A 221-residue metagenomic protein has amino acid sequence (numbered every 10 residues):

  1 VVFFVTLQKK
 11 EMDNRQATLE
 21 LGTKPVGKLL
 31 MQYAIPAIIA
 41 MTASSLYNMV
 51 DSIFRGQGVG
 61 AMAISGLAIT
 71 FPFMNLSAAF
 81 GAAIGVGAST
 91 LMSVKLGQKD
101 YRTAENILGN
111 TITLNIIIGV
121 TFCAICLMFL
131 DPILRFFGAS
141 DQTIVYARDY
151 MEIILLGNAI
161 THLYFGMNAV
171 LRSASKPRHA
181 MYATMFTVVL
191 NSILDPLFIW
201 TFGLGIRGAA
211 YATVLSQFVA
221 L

Functional and structural regions predicted by a protein language model:
V1-A34, M92-A159, T201-L221: Short alpha-helical transmembrane segments in multi-pass integral membrane proteins
G27-L46, V50, F73-F80, L156 (+1 more regions): Residue-level signal for short hydrophobic patches within transmembrane helices of multi-pass membrane transporters
A37, M41, I53, T90 (+5 more regions): Transmembrane alpha-helix boundary and packing residues in multipass membrane permease domains and related
L46-M49, G58-A61, K95-Q98, S173-A174 (+1 more regions): Helix-loop interface residues and adjacent transmembrane-helix termini in multi-pass membrane transporters, primarily
R55-N75, D141-Y146, I206-A209: Interfacial/gating helices of multi-pass transporter permease domains
I64-A124, T161-A180: Small-residue-rich hydrophobic transmembrane alpha-helices
L76, N191-P196, L221: Hydrophobic transmembrane alpha-helices of multi-pass small-molecule transporters
N115, V170-I193, R207, Y211-V214: Alpha-helical transmembrane segments of multi-pass membrane transporters/permeases
